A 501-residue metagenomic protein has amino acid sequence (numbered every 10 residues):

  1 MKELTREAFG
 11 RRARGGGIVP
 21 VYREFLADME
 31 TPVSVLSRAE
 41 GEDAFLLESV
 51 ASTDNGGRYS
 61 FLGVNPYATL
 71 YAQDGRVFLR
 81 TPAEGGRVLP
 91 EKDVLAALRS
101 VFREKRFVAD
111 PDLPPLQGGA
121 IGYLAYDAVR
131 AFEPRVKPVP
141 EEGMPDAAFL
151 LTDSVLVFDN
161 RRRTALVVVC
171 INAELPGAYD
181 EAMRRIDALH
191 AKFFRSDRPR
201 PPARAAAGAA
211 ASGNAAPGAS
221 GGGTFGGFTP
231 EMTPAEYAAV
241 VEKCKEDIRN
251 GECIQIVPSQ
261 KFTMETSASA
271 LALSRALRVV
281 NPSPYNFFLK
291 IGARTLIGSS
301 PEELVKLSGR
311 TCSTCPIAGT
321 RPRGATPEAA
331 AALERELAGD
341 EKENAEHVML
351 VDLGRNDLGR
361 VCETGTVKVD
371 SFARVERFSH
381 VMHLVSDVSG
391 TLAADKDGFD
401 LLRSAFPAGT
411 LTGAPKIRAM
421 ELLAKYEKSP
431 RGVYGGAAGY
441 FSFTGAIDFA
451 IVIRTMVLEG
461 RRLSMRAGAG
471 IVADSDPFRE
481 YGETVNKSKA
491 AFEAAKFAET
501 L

Functional and structural regions predicted by a protein language model:
M1-L501: Extended alpha-helical targeting/anchoring segments, especially N-terminal organellar/secretory targeting helices
